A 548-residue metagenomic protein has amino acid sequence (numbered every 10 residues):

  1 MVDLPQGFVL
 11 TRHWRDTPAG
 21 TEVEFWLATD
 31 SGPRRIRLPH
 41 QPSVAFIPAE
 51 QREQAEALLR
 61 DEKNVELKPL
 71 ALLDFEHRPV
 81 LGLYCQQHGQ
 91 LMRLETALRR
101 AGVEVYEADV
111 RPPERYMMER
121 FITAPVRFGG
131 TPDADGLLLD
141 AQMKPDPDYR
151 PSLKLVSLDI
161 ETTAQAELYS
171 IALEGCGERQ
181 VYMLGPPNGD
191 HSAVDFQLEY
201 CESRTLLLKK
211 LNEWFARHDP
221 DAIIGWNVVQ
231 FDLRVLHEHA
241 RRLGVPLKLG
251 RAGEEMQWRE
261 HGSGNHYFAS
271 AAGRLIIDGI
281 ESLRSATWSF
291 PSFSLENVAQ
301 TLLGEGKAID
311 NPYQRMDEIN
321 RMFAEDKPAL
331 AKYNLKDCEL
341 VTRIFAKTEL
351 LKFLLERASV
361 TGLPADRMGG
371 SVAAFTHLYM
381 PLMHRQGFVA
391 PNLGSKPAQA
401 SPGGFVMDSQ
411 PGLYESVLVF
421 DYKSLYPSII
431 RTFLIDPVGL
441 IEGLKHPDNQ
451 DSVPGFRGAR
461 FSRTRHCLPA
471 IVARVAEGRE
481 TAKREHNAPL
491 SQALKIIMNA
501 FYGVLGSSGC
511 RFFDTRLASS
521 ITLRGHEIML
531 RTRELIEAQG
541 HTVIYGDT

Functional and structural regions predicted by a protein language model:
M1-F75: Long, charged/polar, low-complexity intrinsically disordered N-terminal extensions that precede catalytic
M1-V2, M117-E119, M316-L434, N487-E527 (+2 more regions): Common nucleic-acid-contacting/processivity interface regions adjacent to the catalytic cores of nucleic-acid enzymes
G20-D30, V65, N227, E305-D310 (+4 more regions): Core structural elements
D61-K68, L73-P151: N-terminal accessory regions of nucleic-acid-interacting proteins
S152-T162, L418-F420: Two-metal-ion RNase H-like nuclease active-site motif
H191-L198, E202, D219, I223 (+2 more regions): Active-site-proximal helix-loop-helix substrate-binding element of RNase H-like nuclease domains
L211-V235: Proline-aspartate-enriched helix->loop->beta-strand connector
D232-R242, K423-P437: Short active-site loop/helix that positions an aromatic residue
